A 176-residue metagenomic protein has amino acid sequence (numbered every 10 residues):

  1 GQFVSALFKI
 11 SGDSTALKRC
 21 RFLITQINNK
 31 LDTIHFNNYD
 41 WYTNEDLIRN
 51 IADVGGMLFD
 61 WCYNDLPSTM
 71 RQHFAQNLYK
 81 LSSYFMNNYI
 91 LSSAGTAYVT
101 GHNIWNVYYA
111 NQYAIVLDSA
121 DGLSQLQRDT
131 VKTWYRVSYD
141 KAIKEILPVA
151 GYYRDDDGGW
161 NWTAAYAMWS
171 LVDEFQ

Functional and structural regions predicted by a protein language model:
G1-Q176: Aromatic-lined, polymer-binding surfaces characteristic of secreted/periplasmic polysaccharide-degrading enzymes
